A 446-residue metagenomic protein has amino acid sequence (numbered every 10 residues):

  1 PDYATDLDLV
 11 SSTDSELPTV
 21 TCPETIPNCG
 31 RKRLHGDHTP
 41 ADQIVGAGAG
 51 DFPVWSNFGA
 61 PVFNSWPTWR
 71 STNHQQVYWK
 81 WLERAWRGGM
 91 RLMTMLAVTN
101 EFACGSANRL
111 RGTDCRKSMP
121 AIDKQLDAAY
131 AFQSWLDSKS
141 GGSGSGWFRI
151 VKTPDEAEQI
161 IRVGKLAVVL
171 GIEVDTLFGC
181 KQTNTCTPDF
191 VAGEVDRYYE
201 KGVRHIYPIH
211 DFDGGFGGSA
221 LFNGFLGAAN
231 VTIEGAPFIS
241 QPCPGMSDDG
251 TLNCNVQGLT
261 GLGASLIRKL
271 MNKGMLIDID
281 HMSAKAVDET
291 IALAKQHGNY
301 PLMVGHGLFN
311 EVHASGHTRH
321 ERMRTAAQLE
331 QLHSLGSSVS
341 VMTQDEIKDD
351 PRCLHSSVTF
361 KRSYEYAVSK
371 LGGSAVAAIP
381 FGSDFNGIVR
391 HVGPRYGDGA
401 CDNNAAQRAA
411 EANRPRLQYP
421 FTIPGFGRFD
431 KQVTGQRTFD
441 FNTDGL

Functional and structural regions predicted by a protein language model:
P1-N253, G261-R268, N272, V287 (+5 more regions): N-terminal hydrophobic targeting/anchoring segments and the immediately downstream early-domain regions of hydrolases
L276-I279: Short catalytic-loop micro-motif centered on adjacent basic/acidic residues
